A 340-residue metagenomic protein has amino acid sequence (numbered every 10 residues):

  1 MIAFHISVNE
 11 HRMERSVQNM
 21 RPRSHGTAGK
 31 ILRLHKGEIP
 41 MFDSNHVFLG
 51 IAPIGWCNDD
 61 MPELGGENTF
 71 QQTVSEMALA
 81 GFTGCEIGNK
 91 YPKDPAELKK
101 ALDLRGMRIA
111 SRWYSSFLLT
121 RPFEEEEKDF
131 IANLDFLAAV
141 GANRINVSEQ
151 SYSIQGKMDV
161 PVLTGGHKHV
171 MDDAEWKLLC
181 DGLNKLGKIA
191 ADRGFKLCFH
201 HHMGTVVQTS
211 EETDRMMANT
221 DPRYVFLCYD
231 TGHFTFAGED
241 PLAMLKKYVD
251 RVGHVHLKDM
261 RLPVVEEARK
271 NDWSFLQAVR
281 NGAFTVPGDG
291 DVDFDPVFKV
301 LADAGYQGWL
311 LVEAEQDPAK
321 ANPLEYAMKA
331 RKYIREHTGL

Functional and structural regions predicted by a protein language model:
R23-P40: Short, Lys/Arg-enriched N-terminal segments with co-localized hydrophobic residues within the first ~10-30 amino acids
G26, R108, F123-L227: Active-site acidic/histidine proton-transfer and metal-coordination neighborhood in alpha/beta enzyme cores
F42-H46, S75-L79, P92-S111, A132-G141 (+4 more regions): Acidic (Asp/Glu)-rich catalytic clusters
I51, M77, C85, L102 (+7 more regions): Conserved, mostly hydrophobic/aromatic
G55-N68, F117-E126, H169-W176, T285-V286: Active-site mouth loops of central-metabolism enzymes
P62-E76, E126-F136, A237-L245, F294-V297: Short, acidic/polar
L64-N68, Y152-T164, V264-Q277: Short, flexible, mixed-charge acidic loops at enzyme active sites
C85, L104, C180-D291: Acidic/histidine-rich catalytic cores of soluble enzymes
